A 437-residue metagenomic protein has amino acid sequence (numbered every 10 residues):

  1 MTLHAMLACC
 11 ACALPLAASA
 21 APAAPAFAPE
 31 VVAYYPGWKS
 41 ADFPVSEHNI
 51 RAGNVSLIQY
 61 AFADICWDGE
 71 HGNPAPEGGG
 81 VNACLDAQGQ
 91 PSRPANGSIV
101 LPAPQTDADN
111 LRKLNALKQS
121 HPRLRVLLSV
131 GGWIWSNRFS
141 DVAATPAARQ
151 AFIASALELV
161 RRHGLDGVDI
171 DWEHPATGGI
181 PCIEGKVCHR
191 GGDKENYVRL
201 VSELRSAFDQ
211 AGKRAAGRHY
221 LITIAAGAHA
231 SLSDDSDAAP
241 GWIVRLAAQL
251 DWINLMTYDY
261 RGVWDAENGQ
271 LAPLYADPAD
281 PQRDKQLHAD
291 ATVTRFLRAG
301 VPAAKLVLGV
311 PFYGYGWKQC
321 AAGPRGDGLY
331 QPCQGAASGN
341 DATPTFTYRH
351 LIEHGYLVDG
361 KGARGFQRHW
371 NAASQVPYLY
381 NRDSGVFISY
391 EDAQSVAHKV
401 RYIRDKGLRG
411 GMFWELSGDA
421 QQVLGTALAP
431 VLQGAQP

Functional and structural regions predicted by a protein language model:
H4-A17: Bacterial N-terminal signal peptides
A18-A23: Boundary at the C-terminal end of the N-terminal hydrophobic targeting segment
A24-V160, V198, N268, P332 (+4 more regions): Glycan-recognition patch characteristic of GH18 chitinases/ENGases and related GlcNAc/peptidoglycan-binding proteins
A28-P29, V55-S56, P122-V126, G164-D166 (+4 more regions): Short, well-ordered coil/turn segments that N-cap beta-strands
V32-A33, E70-P102, P175-L351: Substrate-binding surface in catalytic domains of secreted glycosidases
G37-A52, A143-R161, A230-L246, A289 (+2 more regions): Short, acidic/polar
K39, L357-P437: Extracellular low-complexity, Gly/Ser/Thr-rich intrinsically disordered linkers and protease-sensitive activation/hinge
I58, L128, I170, L204 (+4 more regions): Conserved, mostly hydrophobic/aromatic
